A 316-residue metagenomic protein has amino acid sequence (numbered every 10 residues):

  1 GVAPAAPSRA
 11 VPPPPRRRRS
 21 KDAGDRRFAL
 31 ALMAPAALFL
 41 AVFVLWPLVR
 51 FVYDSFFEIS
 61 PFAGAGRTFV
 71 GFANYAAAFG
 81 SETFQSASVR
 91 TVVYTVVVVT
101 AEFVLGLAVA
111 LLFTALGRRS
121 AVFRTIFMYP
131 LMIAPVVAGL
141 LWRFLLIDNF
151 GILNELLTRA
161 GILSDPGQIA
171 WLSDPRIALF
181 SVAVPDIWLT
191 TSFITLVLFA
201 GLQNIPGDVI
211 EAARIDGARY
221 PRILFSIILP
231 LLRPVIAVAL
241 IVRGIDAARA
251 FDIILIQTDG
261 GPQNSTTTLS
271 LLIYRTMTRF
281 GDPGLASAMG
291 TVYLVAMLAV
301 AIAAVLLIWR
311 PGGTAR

Functional and structural regions predicted by a protein language model:
G1-G24: Short, Lys/Arg-rich, polar N-terminal cytosolic tail immediately upstream of the first transmembrane signal-anchor
D25-R316: A structural signal for multi-pass alpha-helical bundles of membrane permease subunits that mediate small-molecule
